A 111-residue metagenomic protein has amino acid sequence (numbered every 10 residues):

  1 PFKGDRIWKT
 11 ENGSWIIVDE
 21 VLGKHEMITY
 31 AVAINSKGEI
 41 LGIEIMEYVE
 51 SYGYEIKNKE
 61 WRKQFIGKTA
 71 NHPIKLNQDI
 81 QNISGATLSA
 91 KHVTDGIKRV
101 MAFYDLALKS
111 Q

Functional and structural regions predicted by a protein language model:
P1-K91, D95-Q111: Flexible, solvent-exposed loop/hinge segments and secondary-structure transition points
